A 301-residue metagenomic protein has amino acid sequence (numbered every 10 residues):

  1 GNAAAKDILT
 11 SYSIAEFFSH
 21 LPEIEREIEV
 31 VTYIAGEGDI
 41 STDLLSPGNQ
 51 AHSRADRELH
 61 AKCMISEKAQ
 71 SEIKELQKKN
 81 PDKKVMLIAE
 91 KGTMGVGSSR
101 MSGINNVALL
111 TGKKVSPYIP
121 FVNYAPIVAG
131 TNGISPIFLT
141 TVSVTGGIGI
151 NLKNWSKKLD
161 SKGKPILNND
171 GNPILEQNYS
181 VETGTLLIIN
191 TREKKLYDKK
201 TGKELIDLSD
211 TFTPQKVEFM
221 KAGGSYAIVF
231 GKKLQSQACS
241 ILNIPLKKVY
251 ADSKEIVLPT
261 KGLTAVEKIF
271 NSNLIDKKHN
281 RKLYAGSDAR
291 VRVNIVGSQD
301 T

Functional and structural regions predicted by a protein language model:
G1-T301: Fe-S-dependent hydro-lyases/dehydratases of central metabolism
